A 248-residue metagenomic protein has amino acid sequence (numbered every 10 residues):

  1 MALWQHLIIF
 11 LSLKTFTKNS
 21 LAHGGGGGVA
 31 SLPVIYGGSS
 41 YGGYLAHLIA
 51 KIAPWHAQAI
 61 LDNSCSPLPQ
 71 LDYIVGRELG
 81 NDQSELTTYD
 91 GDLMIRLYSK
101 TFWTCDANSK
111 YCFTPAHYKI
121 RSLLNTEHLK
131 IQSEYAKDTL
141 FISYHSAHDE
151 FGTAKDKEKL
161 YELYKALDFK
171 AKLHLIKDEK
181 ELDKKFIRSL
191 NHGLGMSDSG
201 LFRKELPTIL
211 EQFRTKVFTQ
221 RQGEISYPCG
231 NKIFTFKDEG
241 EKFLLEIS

Functional and structural regions predicted by a protein language model:
M1-G26: Alpha/beta-hydrolase active-site loop
L13, T17, I49-A50, Y161: A conserved amphipathic alpha-helix that caps or lines the catalytic cleft of carbohydrate- and lipid-modifying enzymes
A22-S40: Alpha/beta-hydrolase fold nucleophile elbow
Y36-G38, G43-P54: Short glycine-enriched nucleophile-adjacent loop and the immediately C-terminal alpha-helix near the catalytic center
S40, S66, A147: Residue-level signal for short, function-critical loop segments
K51-C112: Hydrolase active-site cap/lid region
L86-Y89, M94-G200, T215-S248: Serine-hydrolase catalytic core
